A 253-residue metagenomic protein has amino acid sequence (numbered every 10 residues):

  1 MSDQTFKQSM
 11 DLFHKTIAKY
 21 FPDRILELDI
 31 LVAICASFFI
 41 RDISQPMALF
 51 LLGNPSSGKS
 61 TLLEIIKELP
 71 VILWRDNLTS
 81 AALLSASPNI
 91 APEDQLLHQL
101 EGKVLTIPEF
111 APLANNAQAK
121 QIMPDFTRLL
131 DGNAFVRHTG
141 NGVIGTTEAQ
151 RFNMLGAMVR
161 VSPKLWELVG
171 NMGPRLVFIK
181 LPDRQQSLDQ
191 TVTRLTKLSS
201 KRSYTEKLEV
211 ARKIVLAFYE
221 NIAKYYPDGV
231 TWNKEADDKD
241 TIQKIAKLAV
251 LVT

Functional and structural regions predicted by a protein language model:
M1-E27: Charged, amphipathic alpha-helical linker segments immediately N-terminal to NTP-binding catalytic cores
D29-D42: Pre-Walker A adenine-sensing motif
F38-F39, K120-I144: Conserved catalytic/switch belt of AAA+ P-loop NTPases
R41-L62: Walker A/P-loop nucleotide-binding motif
L52-S57, I65-L105, A111-N116: AAA+/P-loop NTPase substrate/partner-engagement loops
E101-L130, P163-G173, L188-D189: Conserved AAA+/SF3 P-loop NTPase catalytic/coupling segment centered on the Walker-B
P108-A111, T139-G142, R151-S162, L181-R184: A short beta-strand-to-loop transition that corresponds to the Sensor-1 phosphate-sensing loop of AAA+ P-loop ATPases
R137, G145-Q150, W166-T253: Phosphate-sensing "switch" segment of ASCE/P-loop ATPases
